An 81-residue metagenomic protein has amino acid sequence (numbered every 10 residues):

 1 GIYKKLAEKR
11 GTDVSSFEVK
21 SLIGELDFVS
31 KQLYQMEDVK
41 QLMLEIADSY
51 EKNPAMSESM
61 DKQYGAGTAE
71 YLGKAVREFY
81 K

Functional and structural regions predicted by a protein language model:
G1-K81: Amphipathic alpha-helical "stalk" segments
